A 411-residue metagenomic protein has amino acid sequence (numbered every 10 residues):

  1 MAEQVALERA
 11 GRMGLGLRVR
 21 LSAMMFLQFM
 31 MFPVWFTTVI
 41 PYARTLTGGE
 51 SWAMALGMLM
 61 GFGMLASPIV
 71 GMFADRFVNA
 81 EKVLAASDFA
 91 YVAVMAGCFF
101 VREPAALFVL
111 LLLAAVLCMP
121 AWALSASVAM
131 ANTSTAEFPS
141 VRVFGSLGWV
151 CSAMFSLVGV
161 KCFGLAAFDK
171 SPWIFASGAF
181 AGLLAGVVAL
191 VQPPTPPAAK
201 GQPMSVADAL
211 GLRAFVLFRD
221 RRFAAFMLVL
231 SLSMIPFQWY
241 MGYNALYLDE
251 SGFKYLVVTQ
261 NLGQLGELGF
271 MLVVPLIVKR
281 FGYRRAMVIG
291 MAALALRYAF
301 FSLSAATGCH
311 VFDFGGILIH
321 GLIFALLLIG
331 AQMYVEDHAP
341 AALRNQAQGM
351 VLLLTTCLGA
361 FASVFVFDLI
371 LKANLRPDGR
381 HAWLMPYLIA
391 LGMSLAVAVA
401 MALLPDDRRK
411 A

Functional and structural regions predicted by a protein language model:
A2-L15, Q192-L228: Juxtamembrane intracellular "pre-TM" segments in multi-pass secondary transporters
L7-M64, R222-N261, L328: Helix-loop boundary and gating motifs at the non-cytosolic
F26, V94, P104-A123, S231 (+1 more regions): Hydrophobic core of transmembrane alpha-helices in multi-pass small-molecule transporters, especially MFS/SLC-type
A55-M72, N261-V273: Central cavity-lining transmembrane alpha-helices of secondary-active solute carriers, predominantly the Major
K82-G97, R285-F300: Structural signature of the two symmetry-related core transmembrane helices
C98-F99, A181-P194, C357, L388-A411: Multi-pass alpha-helical transporter architecture, strongest for 12-TM Major Facilitator/SLC carriers used
L112-G145: Cytoplasmic helix-loop-helix junction between adjacent transmembrane helices in 12-TM secondary transporters
V158-F180, L369-M393: A membrane-interface helix-boundary motif in multi-pass transporters
